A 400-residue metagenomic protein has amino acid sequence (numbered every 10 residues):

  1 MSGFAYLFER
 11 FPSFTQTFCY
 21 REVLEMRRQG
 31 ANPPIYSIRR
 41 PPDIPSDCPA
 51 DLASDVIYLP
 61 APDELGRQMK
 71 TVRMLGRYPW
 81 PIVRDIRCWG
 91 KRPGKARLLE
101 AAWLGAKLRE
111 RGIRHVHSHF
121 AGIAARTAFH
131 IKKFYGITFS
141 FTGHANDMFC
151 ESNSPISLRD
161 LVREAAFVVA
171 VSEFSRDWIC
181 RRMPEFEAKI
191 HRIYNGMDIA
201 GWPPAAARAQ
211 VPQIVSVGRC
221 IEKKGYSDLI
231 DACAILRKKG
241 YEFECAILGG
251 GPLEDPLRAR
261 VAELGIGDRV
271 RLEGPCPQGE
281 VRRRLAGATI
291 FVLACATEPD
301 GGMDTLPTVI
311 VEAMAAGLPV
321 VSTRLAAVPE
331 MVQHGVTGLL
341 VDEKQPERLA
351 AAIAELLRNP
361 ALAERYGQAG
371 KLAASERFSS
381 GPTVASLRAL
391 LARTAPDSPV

Functional and structural regions predicted by a protein language model:
M1-P62, R109, R163-A166, N195 (+1 more regions): N-terminal subdomain of nucleotide-sugar transferases
F174, G196: Carbohydrate-associated surface elements
A205-A234, A246: Conserved donor-binding/catalytic core segment of Leloir-type glycosyltransferases
D255-G279: Nucleotide-activated donor-binding/catalytic signature segment of Leloir-type glycosyltransferases, i.e., the conserved
R269, R348, E355, L362-E376 (+1 more regions): A short, well-ordered alpha-helix in the C-terminal region of glycosyltransferases
A286-M303, L318: Acidic donor-binding loop of glycosyltransferase active sites
I310, A315, P319-S322, V332: Short hydrophobic beta-strand element within catalytic cores of glycosyltransferases and related nucleotide-activated
M331-G335, L339-P346, E355-A361: Conserved acidic donor-binding segment of nucleotide-sugar-dependent glycosyltransferases
